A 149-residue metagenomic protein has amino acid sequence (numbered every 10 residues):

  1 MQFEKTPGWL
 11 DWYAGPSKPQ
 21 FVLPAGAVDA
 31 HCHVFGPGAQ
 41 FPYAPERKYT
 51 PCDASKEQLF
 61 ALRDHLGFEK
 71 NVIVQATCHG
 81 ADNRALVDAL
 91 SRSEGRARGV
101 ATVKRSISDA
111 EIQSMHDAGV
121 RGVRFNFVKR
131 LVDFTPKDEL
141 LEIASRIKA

Functional and structural regions predicted by a protein language model:
M1-A81: An N-terminally biased module of ancient metal coordination in phosphate/nucleic-acid-related enzymes
Q2-D11, H79-A149: Active-site gating/metal-coordination segments in enzymes
